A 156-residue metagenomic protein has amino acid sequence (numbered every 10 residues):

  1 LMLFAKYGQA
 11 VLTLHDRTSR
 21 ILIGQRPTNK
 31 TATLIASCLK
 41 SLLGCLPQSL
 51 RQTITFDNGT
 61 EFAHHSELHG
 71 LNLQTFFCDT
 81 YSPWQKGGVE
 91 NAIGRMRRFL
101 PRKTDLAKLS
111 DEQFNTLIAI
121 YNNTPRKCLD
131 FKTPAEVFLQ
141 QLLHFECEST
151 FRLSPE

Functional and structural regions predicted by a protein language model:
L1-I23: Short conserved beta-strand segments at catalytic cores or DNA/RNA-binding microdomains of nucleic-acid binding
L3-F4, L14, S37, C45 (+2 more regions): Metal-centered catalytic cores of metalloenzymes
F4-Y7, G24-Q48: Active-site beta-loop-alpha junctions of metal-dependent nucleic acid enzymes, especially the RNase H-like/DDE
L14, R20, L39, I54-D57 (+3 more regions): Mobile genetic element proteins and their domesticated derivatives, centered on retroelements and DNA transposons
S19-I21, L46-R51, F99-L100: Short, surface-exposed connector motifs at secondary-structure boundaries
R20-Q25, F77, R102: Short small-residue beta-strand/loop micro-motif enriched in glycine and branched aliphatics
F56-N58, F62-G70, F77-L100, A107-I118: RNase H-like two-metal-ion nuclease catalytic core shared by retroviral integrases and related mobile-element nucleases
F99-E156: C-terminal domain-tail junction helix/linker
